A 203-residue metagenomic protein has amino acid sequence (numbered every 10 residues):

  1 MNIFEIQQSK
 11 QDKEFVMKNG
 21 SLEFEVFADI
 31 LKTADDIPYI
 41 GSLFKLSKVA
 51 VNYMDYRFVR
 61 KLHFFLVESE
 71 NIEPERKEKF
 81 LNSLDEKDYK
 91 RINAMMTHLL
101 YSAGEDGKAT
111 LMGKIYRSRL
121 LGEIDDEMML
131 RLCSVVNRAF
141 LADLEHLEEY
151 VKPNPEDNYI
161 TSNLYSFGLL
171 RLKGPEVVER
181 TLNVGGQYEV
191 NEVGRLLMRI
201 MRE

Functional and structural regions predicted by a protein language model:
F4-F64: Membrane-inserting effector segments that mediate pore formation, membrane fusion, or transient membrane insertion
D12, D29, D35-D36, D55 (+6 more regions): Acidic-enriched, low-complexity/disordered segments with a strong bias for Aspartate over Glutamate
V16, S47-K61, E73, L81-L84 (+2 more regions): The feature marks long, low-complexity, polar/acidic/proline-rich intrinsically disordered regions embedded in large
D55-I124: Membrane-proximal, non-transmembrane interface segments of integral membrane proteins
A94-E203: Long, helix-rich, hydrophobic modules that act as membrane-proximal anchors or helical bundle/coiled-coil regulators
